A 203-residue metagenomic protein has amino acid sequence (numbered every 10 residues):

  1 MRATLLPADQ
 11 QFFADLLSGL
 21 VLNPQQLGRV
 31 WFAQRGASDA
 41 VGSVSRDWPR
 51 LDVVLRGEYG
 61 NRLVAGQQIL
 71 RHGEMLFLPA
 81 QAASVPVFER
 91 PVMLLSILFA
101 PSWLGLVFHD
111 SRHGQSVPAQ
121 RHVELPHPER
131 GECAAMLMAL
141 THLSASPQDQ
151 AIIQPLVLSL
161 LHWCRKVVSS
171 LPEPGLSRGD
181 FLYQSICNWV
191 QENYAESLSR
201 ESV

Functional and structural regions predicted by a protein language model:
M1-R71, A82, F88, V123: Generic protein-terminus/edge-of-domain signal
R50-D52, M75, V85, L94-L98 (+1 more regions): Short hydrophobic beta-strand segments that form the core of ligand-binding sensory/regulatory domains
R50-V53, E132-A139, L156, W163: Amphipathic, well-ordered alpha-helical segments in soluble domains
Q67, A80-W103: Ligand-binding loop in jelly-roll beta-barrel domains
S102-R121: Double-stranded beta-helix
V117-R130, L143-S202: Short, Lys/Arg-enriched, Trp-marked, Pro/Gly-tolerant hinge/linker segments that flank
